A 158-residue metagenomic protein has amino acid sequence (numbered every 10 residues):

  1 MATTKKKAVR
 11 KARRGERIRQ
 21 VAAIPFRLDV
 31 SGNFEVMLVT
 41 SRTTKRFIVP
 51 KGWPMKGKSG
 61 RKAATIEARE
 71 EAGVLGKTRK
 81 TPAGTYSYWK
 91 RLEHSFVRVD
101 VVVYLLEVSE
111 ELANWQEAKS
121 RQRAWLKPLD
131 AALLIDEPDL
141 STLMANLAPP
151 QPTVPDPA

Functional and structural regions predicted by a protein language model:
A2-P50: N-terminal strand-loop-strand
R19-V21, F34, V99-V102, R121: Change "...and in nucleic-acid phosphodiester-cleaving endonucleases..." to "...and in nucleic-acid processing enzymes
S31-L75: Conserved Nudix-box catalytic region and its N-terminal flanking loop in Nudix hydrolases and closely related
K45, V108, L112-A158: Nudix hydrolase/Nudix homology domain
V74-T85: A short coil-to-beta-strand element that immediately follows conserved catalytic motifs
T85-N114, A124: Active-site-adjacent beta-strand/loop module that shapes the phosphate/pyrophosphate-binding cleft
